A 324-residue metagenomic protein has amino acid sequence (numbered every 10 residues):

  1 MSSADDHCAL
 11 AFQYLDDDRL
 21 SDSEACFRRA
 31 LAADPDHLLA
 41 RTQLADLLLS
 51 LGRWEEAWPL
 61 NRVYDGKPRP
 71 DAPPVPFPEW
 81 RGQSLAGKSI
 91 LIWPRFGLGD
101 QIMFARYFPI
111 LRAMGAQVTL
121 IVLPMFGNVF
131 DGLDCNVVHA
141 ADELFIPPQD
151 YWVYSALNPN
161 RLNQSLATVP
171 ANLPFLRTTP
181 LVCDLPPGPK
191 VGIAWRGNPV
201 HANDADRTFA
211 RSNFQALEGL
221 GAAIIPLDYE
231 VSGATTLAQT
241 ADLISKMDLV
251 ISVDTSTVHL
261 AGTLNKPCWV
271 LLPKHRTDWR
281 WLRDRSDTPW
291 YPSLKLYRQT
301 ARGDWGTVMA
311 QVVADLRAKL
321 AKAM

Functional and structural regions predicted by a protein language model:
M1-M324: Catalytic machinery of carbohydrate-active enzymes, primarily nucleotide-sugar-dependent glycosyltransferases
